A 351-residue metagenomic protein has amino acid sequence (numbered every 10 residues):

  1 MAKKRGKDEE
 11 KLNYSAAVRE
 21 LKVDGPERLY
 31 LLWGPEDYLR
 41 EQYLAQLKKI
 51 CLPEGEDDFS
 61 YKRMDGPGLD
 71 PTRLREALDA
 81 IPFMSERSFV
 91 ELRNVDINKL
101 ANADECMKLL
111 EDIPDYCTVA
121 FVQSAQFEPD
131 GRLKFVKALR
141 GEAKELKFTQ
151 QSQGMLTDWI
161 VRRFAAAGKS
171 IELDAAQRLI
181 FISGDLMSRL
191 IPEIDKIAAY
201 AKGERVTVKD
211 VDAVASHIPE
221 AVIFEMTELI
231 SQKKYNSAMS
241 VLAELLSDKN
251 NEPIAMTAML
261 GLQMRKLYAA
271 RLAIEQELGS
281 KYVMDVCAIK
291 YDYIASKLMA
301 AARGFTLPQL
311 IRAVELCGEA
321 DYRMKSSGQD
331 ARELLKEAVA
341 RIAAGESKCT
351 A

Functional and structural regions predicted by a protein language model:
M1-A351: Conserved beta/loop motifs at nucleotide-recognition and modification sites
